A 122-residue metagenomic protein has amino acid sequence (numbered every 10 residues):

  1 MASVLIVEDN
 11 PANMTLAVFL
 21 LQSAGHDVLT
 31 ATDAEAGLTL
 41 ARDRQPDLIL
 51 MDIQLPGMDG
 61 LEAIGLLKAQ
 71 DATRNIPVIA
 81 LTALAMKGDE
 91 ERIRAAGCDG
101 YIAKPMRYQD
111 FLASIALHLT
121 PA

Functional and structural regions predicted by a protein language model:
A12, D33-A36, D59-G65: Acidic catalytic/metal-coordinating carboxylates
M14, P56-D59, R74, M86 (+1 more regions): The feature encodes the CheY-like receiver
T15-S23: Charged docking surfaces used in two-component/phosphorelay signaling
V18, E62, A85-G100, A113: Alpha4 helix (beta4-alpha4-beta5 surface) of REC/receiver domains from two-component response regulators
G25-T32, L40: Short hydrophobic/Thr-rich beta-strand motif most characteristic of the beta2 strand and flanking loop of CheY-like
T39, L61-R74: Short amphipathic alpha-helix used as the core "switch/output" element in two-component signaling
D52, T82: Active-site residues of response regulator receiver
M106-A116: C-terminal output helix
